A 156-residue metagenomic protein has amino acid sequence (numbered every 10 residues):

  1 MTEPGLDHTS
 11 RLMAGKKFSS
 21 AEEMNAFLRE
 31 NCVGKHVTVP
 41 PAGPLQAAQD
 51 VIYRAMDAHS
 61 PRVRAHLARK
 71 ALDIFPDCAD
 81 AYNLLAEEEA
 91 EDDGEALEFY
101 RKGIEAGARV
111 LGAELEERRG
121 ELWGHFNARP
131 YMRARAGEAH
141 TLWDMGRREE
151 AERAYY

Functional and structural regions predicted by a protein language model:
M1-E121, R129, R135, L142-Y156: N-terminal alpha-helical interaction modules that lie
